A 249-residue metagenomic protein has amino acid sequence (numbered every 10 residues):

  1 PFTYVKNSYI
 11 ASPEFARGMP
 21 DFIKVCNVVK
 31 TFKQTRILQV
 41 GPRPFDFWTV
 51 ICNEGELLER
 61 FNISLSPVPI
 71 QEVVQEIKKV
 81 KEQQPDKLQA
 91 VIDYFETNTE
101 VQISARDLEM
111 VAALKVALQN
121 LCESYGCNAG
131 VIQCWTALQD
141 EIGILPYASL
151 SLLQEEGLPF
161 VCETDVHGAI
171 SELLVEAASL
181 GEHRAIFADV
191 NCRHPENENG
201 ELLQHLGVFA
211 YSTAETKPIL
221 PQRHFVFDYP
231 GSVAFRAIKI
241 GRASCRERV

Functional and structural regions predicted by a protein language model:
P1-Q89, F95-T99, I103: Cap/lid and interdomain-hinge subdomains that line or gate substrate/regulatory clefts in soluble alpha/beta enzymes
F2-N7, A243-V249: Short intrinsically disordered, low-complexity coil segments enriched in acidic
E56, R60, M110-Q119, E123-R248: Anaerobic metallocofactor- and corrinoid-dependent redox/one-carbon enzyme cores, especially those from methanogenesis
A105-L108: Active-site helix-to-loop segments that bind/position phosphate- or nucleotide-bearing substrates and donors across
